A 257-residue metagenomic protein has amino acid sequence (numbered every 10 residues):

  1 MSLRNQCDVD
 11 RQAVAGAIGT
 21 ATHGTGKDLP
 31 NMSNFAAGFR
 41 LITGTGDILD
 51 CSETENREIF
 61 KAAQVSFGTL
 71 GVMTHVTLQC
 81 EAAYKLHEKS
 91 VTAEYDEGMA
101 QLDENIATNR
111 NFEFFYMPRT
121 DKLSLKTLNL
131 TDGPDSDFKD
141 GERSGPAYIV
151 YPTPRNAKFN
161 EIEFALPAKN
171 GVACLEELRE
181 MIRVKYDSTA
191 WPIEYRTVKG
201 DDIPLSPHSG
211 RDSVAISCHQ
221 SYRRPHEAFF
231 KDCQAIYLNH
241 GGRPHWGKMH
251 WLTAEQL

Functional and structural regions predicted by a protein language model:
M1-V91, E97, Q101: FAD-binding core of FAD-dependent oxidoreductases, characterized by glycine-rich FAD pyrophosphate-binding loops
S2, N111, R243: Residue-level detector of anion-binding/catalytic polar loops
R4, R40-I42, H75-Q79, F115 (+3 more regions): Residues in well-ordered beta-strands of folded domains
L29-M32, A62-S66, L102-T108, F115 (+4 more regions): A general structural signal for short secondary-structure junctions and capping/turn motifs
I42-T45, P118-D121, T253: Short acidic-glycine loop/turn motifs at beta-strand connectors
L49-C51, M73, A82-Y84, K122-K126 (+3 more regions): Short helix/loop capping segments that flank catalytic or ligand/cofactor-binding pockets
T77, H87-F164: C-terminal cap/substrate-recognition region of VAO/PCMH-type FAD-linked oxidoreductases
P154-A157, E161-Q256: Substrate-recognition/cap regions that form aromatic- and gly/pro-loop-enriched pockets for small-molecule ligands
